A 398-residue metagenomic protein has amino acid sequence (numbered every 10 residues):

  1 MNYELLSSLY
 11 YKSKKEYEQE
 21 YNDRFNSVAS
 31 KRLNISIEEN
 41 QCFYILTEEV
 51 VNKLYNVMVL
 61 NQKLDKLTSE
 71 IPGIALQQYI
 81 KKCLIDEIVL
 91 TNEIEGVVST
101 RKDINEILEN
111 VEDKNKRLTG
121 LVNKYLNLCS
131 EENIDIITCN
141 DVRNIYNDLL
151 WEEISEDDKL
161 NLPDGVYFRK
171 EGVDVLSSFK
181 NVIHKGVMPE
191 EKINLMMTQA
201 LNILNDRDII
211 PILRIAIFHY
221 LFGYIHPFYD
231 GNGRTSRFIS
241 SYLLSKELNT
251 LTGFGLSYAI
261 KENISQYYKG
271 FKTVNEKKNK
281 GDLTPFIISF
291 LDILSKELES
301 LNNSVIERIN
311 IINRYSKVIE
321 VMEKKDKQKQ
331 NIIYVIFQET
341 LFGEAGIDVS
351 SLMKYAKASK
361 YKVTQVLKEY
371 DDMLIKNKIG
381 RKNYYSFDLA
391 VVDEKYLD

Functional and structural regions predicted by a protein language model:
M1-D398: FIC/Doc superfamily catalytic core
